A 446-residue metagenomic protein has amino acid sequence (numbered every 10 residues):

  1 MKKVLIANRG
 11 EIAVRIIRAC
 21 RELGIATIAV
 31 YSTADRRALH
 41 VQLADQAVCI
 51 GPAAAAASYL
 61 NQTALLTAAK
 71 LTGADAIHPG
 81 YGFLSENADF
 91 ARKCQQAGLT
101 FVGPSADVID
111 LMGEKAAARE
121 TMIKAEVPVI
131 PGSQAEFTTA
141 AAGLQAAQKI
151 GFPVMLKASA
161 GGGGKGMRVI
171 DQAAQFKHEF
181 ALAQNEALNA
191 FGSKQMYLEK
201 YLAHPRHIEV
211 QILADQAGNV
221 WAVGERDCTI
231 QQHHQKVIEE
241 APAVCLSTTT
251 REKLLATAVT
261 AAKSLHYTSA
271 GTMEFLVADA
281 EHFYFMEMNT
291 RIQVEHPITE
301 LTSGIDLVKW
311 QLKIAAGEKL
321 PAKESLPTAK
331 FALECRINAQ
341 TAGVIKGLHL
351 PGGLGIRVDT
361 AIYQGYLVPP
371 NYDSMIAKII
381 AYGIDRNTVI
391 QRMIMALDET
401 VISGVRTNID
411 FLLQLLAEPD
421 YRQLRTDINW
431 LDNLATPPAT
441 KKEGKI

Functional and structural regions predicted by a protein language model:
M1, G164, S374-K378: Short, solvent-exposed beta-strand edge segments and adjacent coil->beta transition regions
M1-K124, F137-Q145, T388, R392 (+1 more regions): ATP-binding N-terminal substructure of ATP-dependent carboxylate-amine bond-forming enzymes
I6-L23, A47, T72, A88 (+5 more regions): ATP-dependent carboxylate activation and anion-phosphoryl transfer catalytic cores that bind Mg-ATP to form
I28, H78, T100-V102, I130 (+3 more regions): Structural detector of well-ordered beta-strand residues that form the stable sheet scaffold of enzyme domains
K115-A116, G161-K165, S303, K330: Conserved A3 ("GATE") glycine/threonine-rich loop of ANL adenylate-forming enzymes
T121, A146, F152, K165 (+3 more regions): N-terminal phosphate-binding caps/lids of nucleotide- and nucleic-acid-binding domains
F152-S159: Conserved anion/nucleotide-ligand pocket segment
I170: Conserved, charged catalytic cores of large soluble enzymes
